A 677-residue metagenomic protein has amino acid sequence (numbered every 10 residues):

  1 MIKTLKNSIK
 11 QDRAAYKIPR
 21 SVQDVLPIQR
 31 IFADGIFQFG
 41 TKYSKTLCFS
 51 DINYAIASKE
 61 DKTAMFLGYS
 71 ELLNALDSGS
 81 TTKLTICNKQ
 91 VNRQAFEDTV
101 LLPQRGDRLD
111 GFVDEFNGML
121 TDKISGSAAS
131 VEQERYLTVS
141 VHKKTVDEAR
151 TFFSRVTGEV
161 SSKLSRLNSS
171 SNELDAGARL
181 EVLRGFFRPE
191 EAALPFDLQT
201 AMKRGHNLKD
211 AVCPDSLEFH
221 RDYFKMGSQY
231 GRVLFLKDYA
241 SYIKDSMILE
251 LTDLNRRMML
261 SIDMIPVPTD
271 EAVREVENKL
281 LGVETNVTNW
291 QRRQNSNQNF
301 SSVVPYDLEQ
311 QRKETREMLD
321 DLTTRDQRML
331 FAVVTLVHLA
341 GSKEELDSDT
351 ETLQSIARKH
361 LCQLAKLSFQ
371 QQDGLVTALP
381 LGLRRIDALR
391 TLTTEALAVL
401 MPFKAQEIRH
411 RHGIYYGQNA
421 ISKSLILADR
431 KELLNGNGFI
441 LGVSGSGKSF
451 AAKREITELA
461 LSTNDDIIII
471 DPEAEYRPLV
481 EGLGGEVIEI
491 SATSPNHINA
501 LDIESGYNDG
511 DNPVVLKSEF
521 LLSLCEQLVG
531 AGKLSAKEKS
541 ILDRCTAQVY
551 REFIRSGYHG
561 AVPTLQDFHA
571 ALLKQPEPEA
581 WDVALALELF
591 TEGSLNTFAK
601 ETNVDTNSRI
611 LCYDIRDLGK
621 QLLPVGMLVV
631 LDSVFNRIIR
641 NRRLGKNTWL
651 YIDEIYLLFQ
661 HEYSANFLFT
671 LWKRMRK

Functional and structural regions predicted by a protein language model:
M1-A405: Extended, folded cores of ATP/NTP-driven motor/assembly subunits in large transport and secretion machines
I52, K59-D77, K89, A272-N278 (+6 more regions): P-loop NTPase motor domains
I440: Hydrophobic anchor at the beta1->P-loop junction of P-loop NTPases
V443: P-loop (Walker A) phosphate-binding loop of NTP-binding proteins
K448: Conserved lysine of the Walker
A451: Hydrophobic positions on the alpha1 helix immediately C-terminal to the Walker A/P-loop
E458-I468: Post-Walker A helix-loop "phosphate-sensing" segment adjacent to the P-loop in P-loop NTPases
